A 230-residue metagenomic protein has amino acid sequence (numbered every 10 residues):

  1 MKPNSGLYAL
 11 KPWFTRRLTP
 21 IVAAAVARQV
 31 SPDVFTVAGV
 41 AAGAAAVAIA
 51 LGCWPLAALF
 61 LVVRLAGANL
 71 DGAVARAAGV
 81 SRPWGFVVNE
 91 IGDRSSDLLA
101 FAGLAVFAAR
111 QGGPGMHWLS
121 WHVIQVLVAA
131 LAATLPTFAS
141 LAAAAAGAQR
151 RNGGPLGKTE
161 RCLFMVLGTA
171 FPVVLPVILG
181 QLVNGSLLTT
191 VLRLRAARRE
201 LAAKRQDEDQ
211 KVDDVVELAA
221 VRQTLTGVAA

Functional and structural regions predicted by a protein language model:
M1-A24, R94-A230: A feature for the membrane-embedded catalytic helix bundles of lipid/isoprenoid biosynthetic enzymes
V22-P32, G85: Membrane interfacial helix-start motif at the N-side
Q29, V37, A66, V87 (+4 more regions): Alpha-helical architecture
D33, A38, G43, R151 (+1 more regions): Residues in flexible loops and secondary-structure boundaries
T36-W84, H122-L131, V174-V183: Membrane-embedded alpha-helical segments that form the functional core of polytopic membrane enzymes, especially those
L61-H117: Hydrophobic, well-structured mid-protein blocks that either form specific transmembrane helices
